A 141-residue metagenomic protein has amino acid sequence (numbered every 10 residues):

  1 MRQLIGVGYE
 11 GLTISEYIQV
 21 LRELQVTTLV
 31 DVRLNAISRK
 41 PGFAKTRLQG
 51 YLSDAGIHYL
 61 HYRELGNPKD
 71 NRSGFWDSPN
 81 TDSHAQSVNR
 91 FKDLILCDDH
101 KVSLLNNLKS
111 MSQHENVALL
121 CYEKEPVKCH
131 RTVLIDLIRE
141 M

Functional and structural regions predicted by a protein language model:
M1-M141: Residues lining hydrophobic/aromatic ligand-binding pockets adjacent to catalytic sites
